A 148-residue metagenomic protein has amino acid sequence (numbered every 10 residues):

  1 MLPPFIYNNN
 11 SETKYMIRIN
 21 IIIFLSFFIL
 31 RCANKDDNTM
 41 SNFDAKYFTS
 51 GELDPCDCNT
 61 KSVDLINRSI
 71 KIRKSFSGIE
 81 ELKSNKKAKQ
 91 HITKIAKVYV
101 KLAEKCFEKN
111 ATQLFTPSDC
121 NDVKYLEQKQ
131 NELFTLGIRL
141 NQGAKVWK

Functional and structural regions predicted by a protein language model:
P4-Y15: Short, Lys/Arg-enriched N-terminal segments with co-localized hydrophobic residues within the first ~10-30 amino acids
I17-I23: Sec-dependent signal peptide recognition, specifically the positively charged N-region followed immediately by
L25, T49-G51, Y99, Q113: Residue-level signal for mature regions of secreted extracellular proteins and peptides
L30-R31: C-terminal motif of bacterial Sec signal peptides marking the signal peptidase cleavage site
K35-I72: Immediate post-signal-peptide N-terminus of mature secreted/exported proteins
I66-R68, K74-G78, L82-N85: Contiguous, amphipathic alpha-helical segments that mediate oligomerization or scaffolding in large protein assemblies
E81-K148: Compact alpha-helical subdomains of small soluble proteins
